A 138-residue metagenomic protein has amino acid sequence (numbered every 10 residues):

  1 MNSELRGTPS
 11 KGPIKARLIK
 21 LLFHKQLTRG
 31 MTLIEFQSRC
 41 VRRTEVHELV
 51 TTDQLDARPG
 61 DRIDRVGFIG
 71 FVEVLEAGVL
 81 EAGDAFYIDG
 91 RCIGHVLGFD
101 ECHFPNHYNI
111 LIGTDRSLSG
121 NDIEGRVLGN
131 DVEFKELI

Functional and structural regions predicted by a protein language model:
N2-R29, V41-R43, F104, Y108-I138: Glycine- and charge-enriched low-complexity intrinsically disordered segments
Q37-D53: N-terminal, Lys/Arg-enriched amphipathic/low-complexity engagement segments that precede the first folded domain
V50-L55, D100-H103: A generic structural motif
T52-I69: Short, basic/aromatic beta-hairpin or loop at an interaction surface
I69-L75: Short alpha-helix capping/helix-loop boundary micro-motifs
V79-E81, F86: Short, well-ordered loop/turn sites that connect or cap secondary structure elements
D89-G90, E136: Conserved "cap/hinge" positions at secondary-structure junctions
C92-C102: Short beta-strand-centered aromatic/proline hotspots
